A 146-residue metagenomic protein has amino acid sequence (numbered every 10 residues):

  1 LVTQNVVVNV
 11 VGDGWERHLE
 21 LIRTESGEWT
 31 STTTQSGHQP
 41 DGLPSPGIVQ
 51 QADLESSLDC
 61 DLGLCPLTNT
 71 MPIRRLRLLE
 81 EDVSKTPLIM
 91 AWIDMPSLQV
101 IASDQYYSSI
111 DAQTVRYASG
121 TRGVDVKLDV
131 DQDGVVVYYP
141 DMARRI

Functional and structural regions predicted by a protein language model:
L1: Conserved phosphate-interacting/catalytic interface
Q4, W15-R17, N69: A generic structural signal for short beta-strands and their flanking turns/coil linkers
V6-V8, Y139: Beta-strand-dense domains in secreted/periplasmic systems and polymorphic toxin scaffolds
V10-G12: Cationic-aromatic interfacial patches
W15, E25, V135: C-terminal, active-site-flanking charged/polar segments
W15-H18, G123-D125: Short, surface-exposed coil-to-beta transition loops
L19-R116: Solvent-exposed helix/loop surface patches that form functional interfaces
R116-I146: C-terminal structured interaction module
